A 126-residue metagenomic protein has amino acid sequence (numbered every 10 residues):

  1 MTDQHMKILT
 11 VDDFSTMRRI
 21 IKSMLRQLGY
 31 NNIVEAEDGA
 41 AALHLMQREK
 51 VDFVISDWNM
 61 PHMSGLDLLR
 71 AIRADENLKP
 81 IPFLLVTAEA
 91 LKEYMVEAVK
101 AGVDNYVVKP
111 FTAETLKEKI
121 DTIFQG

Functional and structural regions predicted by a protein language model:
T10, I55-D57: Active-site T/S-Asp motif of two-component receiver
S15-V34: Two-component/phosphorelay signaling modules centered on CheY-like receiver
K22, D67, A90-N105: Alpha4 helix (beta4-alpha4-beta5 surface) of REC/receiver domains from two-component response regulators
E35-F53: Acidic, metal-coordinating helix/loop segments flanking the phosphotransfer/catalytic sites of two-component signaling
D38-A41, S64-R70: Acidic catalytic/metal-coordinating carboxylates
M60: Receiver (REC) domain active-site loop signature in two-component systems and cognate sites in sensor histidine kinases
F111-I120: C-terminal output helix
